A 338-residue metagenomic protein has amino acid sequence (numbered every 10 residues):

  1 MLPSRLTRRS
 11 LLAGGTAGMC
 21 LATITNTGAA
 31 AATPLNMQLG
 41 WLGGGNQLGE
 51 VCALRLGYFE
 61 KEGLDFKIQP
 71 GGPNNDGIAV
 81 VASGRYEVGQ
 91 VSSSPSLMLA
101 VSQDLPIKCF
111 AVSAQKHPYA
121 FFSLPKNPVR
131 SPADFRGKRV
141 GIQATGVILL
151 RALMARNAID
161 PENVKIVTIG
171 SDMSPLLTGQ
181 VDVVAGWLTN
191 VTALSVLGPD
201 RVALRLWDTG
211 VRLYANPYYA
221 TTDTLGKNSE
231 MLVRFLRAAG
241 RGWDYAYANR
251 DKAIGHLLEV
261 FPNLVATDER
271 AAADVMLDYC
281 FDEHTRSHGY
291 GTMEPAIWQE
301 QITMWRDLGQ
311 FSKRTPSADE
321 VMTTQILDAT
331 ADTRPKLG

Functional and structural regions predicted by a protein language model:
M1-G18: N-terminal secretory signal peptides and thylakoid transit peptides that target proteins across membranes
P3-S4, G28-T33: Extreme N-terminus of proteins, especially the signal/transit-peptide cleavage junction and the first residues
L21-G28: C-terminal segment of classical bacterial N-terminal signal peptides
A31-T178, D182-L188, P199, L204-R205 (+1 more regions): Short, glycine-/small- and polar/acidic-enriched structural segments that line small-molecule recognition paths
K67, N75-D76, R270-D278, T315-D332: Short linear loop/turn motifs
P95, D172-P175, G179-A266: Pocket-lining segment of extracytoplasmic ligand-binding domains
N228-Q310: Secondary-structure end/capping motifs
W298-G338: Conserved C-terminal helix/tail region of periplasmic/extracytoplasmic solute-binding proteins
